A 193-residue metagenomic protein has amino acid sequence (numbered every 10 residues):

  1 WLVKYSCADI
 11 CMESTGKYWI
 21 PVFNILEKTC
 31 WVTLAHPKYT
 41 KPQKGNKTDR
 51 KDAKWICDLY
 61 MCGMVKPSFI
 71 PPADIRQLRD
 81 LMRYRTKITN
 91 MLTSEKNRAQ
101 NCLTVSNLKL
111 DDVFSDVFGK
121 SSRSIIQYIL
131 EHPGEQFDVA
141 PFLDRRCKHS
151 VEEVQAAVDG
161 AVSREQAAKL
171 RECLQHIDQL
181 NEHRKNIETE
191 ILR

Functional and structural regions predicted by a protein language model:
W1-R193: A detector of single, family-specific signature residues that are central to catalytic or substrate-handling motifs
